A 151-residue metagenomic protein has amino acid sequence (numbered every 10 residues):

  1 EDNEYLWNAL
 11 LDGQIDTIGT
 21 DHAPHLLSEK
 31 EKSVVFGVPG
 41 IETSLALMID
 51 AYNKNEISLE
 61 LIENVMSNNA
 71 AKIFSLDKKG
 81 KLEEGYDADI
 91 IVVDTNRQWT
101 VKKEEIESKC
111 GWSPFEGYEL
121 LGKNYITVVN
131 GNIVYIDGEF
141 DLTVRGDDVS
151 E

Functional and structural regions predicted by a protein language model:
E1-D2, S44-L47, Y118-K123: Short, surface-exposed, polar/charged, turn-prone segments marking secondary-structure boundaries
E1-D2, S58, K102-K103: General structural signal for secondary-structure boundaries
E1-W7, I73-S75: Active-site glycine- and acidic-residue-rich loops that bind and position anionic ligands or nucleotide-like cofactors
L6-N8, G80-K81, G117: Short, flexible, glycine/charge-rich loop motifs used to bind or transfer phosphoryl groups or to couple energy/partner
L11, T17-N96: His/Asp/Glu-enriched, well-ordered alpha-helical/loop segment that forms or immediately abuts the divalent-metal
G13-Q14, K123: A short helix-to-beta-strand connector/capping loop
D87-D148: C-terminal cap of metal-dependent C-N hydrolases
